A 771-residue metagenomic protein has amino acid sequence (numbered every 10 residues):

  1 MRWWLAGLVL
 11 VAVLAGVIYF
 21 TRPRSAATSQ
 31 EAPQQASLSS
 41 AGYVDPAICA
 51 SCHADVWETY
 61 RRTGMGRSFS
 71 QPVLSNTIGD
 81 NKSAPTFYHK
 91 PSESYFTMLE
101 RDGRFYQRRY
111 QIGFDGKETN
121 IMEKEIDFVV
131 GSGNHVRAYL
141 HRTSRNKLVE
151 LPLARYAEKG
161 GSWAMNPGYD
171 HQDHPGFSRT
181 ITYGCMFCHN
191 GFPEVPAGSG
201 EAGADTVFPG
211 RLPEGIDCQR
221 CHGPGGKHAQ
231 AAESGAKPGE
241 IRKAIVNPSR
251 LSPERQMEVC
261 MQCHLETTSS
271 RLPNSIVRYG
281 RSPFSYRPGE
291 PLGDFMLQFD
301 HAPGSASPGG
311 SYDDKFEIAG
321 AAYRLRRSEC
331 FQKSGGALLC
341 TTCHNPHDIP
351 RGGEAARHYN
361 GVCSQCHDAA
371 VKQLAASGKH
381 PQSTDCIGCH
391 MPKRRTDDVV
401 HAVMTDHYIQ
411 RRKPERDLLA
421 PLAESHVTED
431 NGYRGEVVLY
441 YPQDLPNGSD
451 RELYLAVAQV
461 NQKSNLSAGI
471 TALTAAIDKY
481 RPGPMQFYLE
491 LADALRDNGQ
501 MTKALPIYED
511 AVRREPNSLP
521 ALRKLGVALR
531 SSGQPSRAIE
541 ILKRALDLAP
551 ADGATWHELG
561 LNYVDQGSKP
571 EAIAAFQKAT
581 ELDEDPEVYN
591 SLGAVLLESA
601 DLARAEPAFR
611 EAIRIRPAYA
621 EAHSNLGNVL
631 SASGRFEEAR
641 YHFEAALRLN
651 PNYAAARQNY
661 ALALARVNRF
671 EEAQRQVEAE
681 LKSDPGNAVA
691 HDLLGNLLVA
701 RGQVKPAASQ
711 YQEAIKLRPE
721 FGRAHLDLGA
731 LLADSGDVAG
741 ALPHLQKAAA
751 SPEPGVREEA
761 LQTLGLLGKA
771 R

Functional and structural regions predicted by a protein language model:
W4-T21: Hydrophobic alpha-helical membrane-insertion segments, chiefly the h-region of N-terminal signal peptides
Q30-E31, A36, D55-S132, A138 (+3 more regions): Primarily the internal scaffold of c-type cytochrome electron-transfer domains, especially repeated/multiheme c-type
L445-K479, E490-D493, D497, L561: Alpha-helical segment of the N-proximal tetratricopeptide repeat
G448, G483-P484, S518, D552 (+6 more regions): Residue-level recognition of tetratricopeptide repeat
N465-A472, D497-D510, S531-R544, D565-K578 (+9 more regions): Structural signature of tandem alpha-helical TPR/SEL1-like repeats, specifically the intra-repeat loop/turn
K479-Y480, R514, L548, E581-L582 (+5 more regions): Structural marker of alpha-solenoid helical repeat scaffolds
L489-D493, P520-R530, A554-V564, E587-L597 (+5 more regions): Conserved alpha-helical positions within TPR/SEL1-like repeat arrays
A700, D734, G740-R771: Terminal, low-structured helical/coil segments at or just beyond the last alpha-helical repeat
